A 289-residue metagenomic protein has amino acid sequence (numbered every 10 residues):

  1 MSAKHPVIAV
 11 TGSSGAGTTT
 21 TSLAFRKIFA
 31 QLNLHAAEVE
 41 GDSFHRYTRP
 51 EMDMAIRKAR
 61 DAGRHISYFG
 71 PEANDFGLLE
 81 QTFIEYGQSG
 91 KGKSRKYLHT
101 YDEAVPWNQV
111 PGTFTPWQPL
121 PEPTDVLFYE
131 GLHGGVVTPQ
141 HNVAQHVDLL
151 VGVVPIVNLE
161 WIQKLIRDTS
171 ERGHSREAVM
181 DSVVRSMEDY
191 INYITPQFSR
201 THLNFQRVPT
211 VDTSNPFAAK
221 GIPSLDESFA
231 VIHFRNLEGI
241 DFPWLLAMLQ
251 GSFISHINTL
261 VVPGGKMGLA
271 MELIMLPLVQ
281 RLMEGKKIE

Functional and structural regions predicted by a protein language model:
M1-H5: Phosphate-binding P-loop
I8-T11: Short hydrophobic/aromatic beta-strand immediately N-terminal to the Walker A/P-loop
S14: The conserved Walker
T18: Conserved lysine of the Walker
T21-S22, R26: Post-Walker A alpha-helix
L34-E40, F44-V105: Conserved nucleotide-sensing/catalytic segment adjacent to the nucleotide-binding pocket in NTP-handling enzymes
T113-E122, V126, N142-V143, P155-E289: C-terminal accessory "lid"/substrate-recognition subdomains
